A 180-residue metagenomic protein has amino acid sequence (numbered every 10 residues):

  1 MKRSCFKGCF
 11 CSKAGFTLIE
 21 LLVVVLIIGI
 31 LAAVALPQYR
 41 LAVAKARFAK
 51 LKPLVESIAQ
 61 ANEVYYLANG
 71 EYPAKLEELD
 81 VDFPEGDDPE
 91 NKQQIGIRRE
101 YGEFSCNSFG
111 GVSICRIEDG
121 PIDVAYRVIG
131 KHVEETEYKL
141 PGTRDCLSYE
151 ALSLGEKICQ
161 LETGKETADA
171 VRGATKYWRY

Functional and structural regions predicted by a protein language model:
M1-C11: N-terminal secretory signal peptides that target proteins for export/translocation
K2, Q38, Q60, Q93-Q94 (+1 more regions): Residue-identity detector for glutamine
C11-Q38, A42-V43: N-terminal single-pass transmembrane signal-anchor helix
G29-A32, I58, Y65, Q94 (+2 more regions): Short linear sequence motifs
A33, P37, L41-D80: Conserved hydrophobic/amphipathic alpha-helical signal-anchor segments
N69-Y180: Periplasmic/extracellular, small/polar-rich flexible segments of pilin-like filament-forming proteins
